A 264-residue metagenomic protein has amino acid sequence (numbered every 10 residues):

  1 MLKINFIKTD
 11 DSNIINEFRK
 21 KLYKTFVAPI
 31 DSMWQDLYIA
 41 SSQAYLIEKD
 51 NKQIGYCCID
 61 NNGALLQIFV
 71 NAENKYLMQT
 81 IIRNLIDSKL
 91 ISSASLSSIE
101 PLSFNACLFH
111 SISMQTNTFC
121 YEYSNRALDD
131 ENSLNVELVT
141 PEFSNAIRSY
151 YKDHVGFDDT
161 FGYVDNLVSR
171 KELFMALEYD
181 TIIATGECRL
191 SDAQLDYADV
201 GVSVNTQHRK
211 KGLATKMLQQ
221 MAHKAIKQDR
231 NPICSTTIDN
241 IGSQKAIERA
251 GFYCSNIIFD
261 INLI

Functional and structural regions predicted by a protein language model:
M1-P29, N125-D158: Short amphipathic alpha-helix that is part of the acyltransferase structural core
F26-D36, S95-I99, F157-L167: A short, aromatic/hydrophobic, helix- or strand-capping loop or linear motif that either lines the entrance/gate
P29-I86, I182-A198, S203-T206: Conserved donor-binding loop and adjoining core beta-sheet/short helix segment in diverse acyl/aminoacyl transferases
D60-A64, V70-L134, I261-N262: Acyl-donor-binding surface of acyltransferase catalytic domains
N74-D87, V204, K210-A225, Q244-R249: Conserved acetyl-CoA-binding loop-helix of GNAT-fold acetyltransferases
S95-A106, C234-K245, Y253, N262-I264: Conserved beta-strand-loop-alpha-helix junction that forms the acyl-donor binding cleft
D130-A198: Flexible, substrate/cofactor-facing loop regions flanked by secondary structure within enzyme catalytic domains
